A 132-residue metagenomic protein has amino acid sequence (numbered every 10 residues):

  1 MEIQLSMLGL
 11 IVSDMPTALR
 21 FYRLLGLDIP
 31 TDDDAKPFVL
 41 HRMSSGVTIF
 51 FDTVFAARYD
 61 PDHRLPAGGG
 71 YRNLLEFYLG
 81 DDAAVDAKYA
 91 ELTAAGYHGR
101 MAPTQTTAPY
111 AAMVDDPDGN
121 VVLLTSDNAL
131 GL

Functional and structural regions predicted by a protein language model:
M1-M7, L27-D82, D86-D115, S126-L132: Vicinal oxygen chelate
G9-V12: Polyanion-binding surface elements
D14, D116-D118: Acidic active-site catalytic centers that drive phospho-/nucleotidyl reactions and related ester hydrolyses
D14-I29: Amphipathic alpha-helical segments
A18-Y22, L92, G119: Conserved active-site tyrosine of GNAT-family acetyltransferases
